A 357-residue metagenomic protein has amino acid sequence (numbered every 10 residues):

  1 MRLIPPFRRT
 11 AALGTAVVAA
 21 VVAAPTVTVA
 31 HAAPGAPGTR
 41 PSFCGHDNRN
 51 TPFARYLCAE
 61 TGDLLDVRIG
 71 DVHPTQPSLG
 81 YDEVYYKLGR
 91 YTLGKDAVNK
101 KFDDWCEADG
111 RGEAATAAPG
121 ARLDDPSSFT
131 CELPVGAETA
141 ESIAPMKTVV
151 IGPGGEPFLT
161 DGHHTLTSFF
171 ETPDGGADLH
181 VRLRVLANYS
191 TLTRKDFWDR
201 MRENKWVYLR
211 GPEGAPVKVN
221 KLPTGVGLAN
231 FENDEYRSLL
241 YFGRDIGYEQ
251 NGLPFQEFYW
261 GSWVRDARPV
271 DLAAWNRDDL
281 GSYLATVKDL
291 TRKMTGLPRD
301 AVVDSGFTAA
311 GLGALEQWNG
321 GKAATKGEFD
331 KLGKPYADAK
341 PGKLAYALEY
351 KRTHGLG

Functional and structural regions predicted by a protein language model:
M1-A33: Secretory targeting and sorting signals
P37-D66: N-terminal extension/subdomain marker
L57-E156: Short alpha-helix boundary/capping and kink motifs at helix termini
F158-D161: Short hydrophobic beta-strand that contains or immediately precedes a catalytic carboxylate
H163-A177: Short active-site loop/helix that positions an aromatic residue
A177-E213: Charge-dense polyanion-binding interfaces
R202-S305: Active-site-proximal loop/hinge segments that shape catalytic or ion-binding/gating pockets
T286-G357: A cross-kingdom marker for long, charged
